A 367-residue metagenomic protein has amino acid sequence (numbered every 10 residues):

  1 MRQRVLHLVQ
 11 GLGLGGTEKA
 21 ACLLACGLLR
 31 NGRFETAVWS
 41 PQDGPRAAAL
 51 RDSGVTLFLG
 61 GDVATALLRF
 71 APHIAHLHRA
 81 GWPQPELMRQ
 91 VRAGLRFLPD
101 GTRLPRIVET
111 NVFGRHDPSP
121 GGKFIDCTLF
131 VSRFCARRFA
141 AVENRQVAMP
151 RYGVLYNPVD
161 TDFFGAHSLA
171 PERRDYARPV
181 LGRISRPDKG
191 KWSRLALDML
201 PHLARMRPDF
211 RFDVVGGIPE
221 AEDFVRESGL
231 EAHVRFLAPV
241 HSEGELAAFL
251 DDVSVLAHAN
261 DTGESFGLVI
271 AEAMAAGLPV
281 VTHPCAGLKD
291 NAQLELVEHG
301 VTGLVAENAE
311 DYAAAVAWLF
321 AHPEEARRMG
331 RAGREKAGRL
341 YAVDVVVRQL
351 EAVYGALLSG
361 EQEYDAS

Functional and structural regions predicted by a protein language model:
L6, E172-K191, L197-L200: Conserved donor-binding/catalytic core segment of Leloir-type glycosyltransferases
H7-A66, Y152, G217-A221: N-terminal strand-loop element at the rim of the active site of nucleotide-sugar-dependent glycosyltransferases
H73-I74, F249-S265, L278: Acidic donor-binding loop of glycosyltransferase active sites
D126-A166: Donor nucleotide-sugar binding/catalytic pocket of nucleotide-sugar-dependent glycosyltransferases
E222-V240: Nucleotide-activated donor-binding/catalytic signature segment of Leloir-type glycosyltransferases, i.e., the conserved
P279-K289: Short hydrophobic beta-strand element within catalytic cores of glycosyltransferases and related nucleotide-activated
E298-E310, W318-P323: Conserved acidic donor-binding segment of nucleotide-sugar-dependent glycosyltransferases
W318, E325-L340, V346-A352: A short, well-ordered alpha-helix in the C-terminal region of glycosyltransferases
